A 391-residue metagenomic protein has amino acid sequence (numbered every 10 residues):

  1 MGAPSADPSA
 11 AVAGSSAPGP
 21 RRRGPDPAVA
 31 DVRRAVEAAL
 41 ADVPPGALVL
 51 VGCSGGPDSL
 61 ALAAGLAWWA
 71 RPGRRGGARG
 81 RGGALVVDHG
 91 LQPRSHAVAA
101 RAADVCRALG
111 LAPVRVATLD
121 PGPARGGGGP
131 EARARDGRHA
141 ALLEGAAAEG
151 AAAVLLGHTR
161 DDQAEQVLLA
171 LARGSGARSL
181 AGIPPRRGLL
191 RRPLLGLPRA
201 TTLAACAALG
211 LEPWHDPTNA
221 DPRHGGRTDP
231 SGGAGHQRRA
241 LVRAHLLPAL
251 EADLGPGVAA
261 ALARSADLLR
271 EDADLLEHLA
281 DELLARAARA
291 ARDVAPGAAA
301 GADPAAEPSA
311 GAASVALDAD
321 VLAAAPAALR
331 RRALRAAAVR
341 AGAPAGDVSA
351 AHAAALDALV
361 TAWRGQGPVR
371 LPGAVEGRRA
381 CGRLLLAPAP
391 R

Functional and structural regions predicted by a protein language model:
G2-H245: Core alpha/beta nucleotide-donor-binding catalytic domains of modification enzymes
G2-R23, P27-D58, H89, T118-P123 (+3 more regions): AMP-forming adenylation/ATP pyrophosphatase catalytic core
A153, T159-A354: Flexible helical/loop "lid" subdomain adjacent to adenine-nucleotide binding pockets
